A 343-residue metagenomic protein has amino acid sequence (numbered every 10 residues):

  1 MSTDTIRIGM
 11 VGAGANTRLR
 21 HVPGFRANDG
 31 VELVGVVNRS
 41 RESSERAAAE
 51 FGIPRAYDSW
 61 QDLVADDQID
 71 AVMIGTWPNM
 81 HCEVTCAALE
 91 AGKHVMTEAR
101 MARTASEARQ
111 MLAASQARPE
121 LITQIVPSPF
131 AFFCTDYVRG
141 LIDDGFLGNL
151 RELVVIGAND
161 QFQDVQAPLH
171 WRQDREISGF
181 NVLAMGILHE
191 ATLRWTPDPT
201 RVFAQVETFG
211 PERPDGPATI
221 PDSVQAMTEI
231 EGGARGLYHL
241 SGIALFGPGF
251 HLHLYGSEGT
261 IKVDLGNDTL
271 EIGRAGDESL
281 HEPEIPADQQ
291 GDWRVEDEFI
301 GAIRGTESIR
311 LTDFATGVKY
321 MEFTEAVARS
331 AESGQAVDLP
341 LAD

Functional and structural regions predicted by a protein language model:
M1-F51: N-terminal Rossmann-like dinucleotide-binding module
M1-T5, A71-I74, R109, Q116 (+1 more regions): C-terminal helix-rich "cap/oligomerization" subdomain common to oxidoreductases
S2, A71, W77-P78, C82-F130 (+1 more regions): Beta-strand-loop-alpha-helix segment that lines the small-molecule cofactor/substrate pocket of alpha/beta enzymes
N16, R39, L245, I285-D297 (+2 more regions): Active-site loop of classical SDR/Rossmann-like NAD(P)-dependent oxidoreductases, centered on the catalytic Tyr-X3-Lys
G35, R55, A71, E152: Short, Asp-centered acidic motifs that coordinate Mg2+ and/or phosphate in catalytic or ligand-binding sites
I53-S59: Conserved SAM-binding strand-loop segment of SAM-dependent methyltransferases
L121, P129-P217, G334: Predominantly a Rossmann-like dinucleotide-binding segment in NAD(P)-dependent oxidoreductases
L183-D268, E296-A302, E307-S308, D343: Contiguous beta-strand/loop segments that form the cofactor/metal-binding neighborhood of enzyme cores
